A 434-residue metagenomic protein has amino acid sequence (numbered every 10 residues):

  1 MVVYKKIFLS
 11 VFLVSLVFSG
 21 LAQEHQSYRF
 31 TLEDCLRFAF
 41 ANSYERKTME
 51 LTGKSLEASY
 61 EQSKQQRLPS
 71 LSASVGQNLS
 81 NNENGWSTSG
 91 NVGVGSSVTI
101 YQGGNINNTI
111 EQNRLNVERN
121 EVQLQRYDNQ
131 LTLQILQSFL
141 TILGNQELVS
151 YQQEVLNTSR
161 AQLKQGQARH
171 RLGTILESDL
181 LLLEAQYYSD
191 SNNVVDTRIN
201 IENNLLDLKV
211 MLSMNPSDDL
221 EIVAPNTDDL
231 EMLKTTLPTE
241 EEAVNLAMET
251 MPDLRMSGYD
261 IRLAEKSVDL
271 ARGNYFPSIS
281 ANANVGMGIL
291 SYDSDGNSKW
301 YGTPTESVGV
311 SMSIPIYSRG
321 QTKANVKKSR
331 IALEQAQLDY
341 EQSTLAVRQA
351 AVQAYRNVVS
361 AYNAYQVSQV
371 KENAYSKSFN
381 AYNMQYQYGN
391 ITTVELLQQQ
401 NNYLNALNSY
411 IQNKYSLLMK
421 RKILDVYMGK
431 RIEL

Functional and structural regions predicted by a protein language model:
M1-F8: Bacterial N-terminal signal peptides that target proteins for export
V3, Q23-H25, E33, P216 (+1 more regions): Acidic, low-complexity, intrinsically disordered peripheral segments
L13-L21: Hydrophobic h-region of N-terminal signal peptides that target proteins for export in Gram-negative bacteria
A22-S72, P216, V223-R262, I432: Bacterial Sec-pathway N-terminal export signals of envelope proteins
Q23-Y28, S74-Q102, T109-E111, P225-T236 (+4 more regions): Small/polar, glycine/serine/threonine/aspartate-rich low-complexity segments that form flexible
L36, T48-S63, Y127, L131-Y151 (+5 more regions): Amphipathic alpha-helical coiled-coil segments
R37-K47, K54-P69, V94-Q112, V122-N129 (+7 more regions): A glycine-/polar-enriched beta->alpha junction
Q130-L246, N357, A361, Y403 (+1 more regions): Periplasmic alpha-helical coiled-coil/stalk elements that build and connect Gram-negative outer-membrane
